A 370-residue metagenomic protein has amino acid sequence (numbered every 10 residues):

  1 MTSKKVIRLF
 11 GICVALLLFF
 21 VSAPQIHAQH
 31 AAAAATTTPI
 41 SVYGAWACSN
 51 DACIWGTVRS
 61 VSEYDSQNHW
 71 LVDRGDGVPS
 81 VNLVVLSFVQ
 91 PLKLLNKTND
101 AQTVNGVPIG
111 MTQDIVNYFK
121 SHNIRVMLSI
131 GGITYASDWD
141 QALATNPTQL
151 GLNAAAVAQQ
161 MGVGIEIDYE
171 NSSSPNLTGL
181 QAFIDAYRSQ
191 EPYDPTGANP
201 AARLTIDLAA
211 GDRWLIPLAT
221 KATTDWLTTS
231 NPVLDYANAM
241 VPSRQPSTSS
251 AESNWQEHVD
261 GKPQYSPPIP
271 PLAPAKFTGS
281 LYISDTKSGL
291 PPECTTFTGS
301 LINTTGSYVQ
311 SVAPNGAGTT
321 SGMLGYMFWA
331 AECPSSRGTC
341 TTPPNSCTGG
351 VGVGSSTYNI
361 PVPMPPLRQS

Functional and structural regions predicted by a protein language model:
T2-G11: Bacterial N-terminal signal peptides that target proteins for export
G11-V21: Bacterial N-terminal signal peptides
P24-A32: Sec/Tat signal peptide C-region and signal peptidase I cleavage site
A34-Y265, P271-T304, T320-M323, E332 (+1 more regions): Chitinase-like catalytic core of GlcNAc-active glycosidases
I302-V312: Catalytic-core region of carbohydrate-active enzymes that cleave or remodel glycosidic bonds
Y326: Glycine-rich phosphate-binding active-site loops on the catalytic face of alpha/beta enzymes
P366-S370: Short, solvent-exposed mixed-charge patches
